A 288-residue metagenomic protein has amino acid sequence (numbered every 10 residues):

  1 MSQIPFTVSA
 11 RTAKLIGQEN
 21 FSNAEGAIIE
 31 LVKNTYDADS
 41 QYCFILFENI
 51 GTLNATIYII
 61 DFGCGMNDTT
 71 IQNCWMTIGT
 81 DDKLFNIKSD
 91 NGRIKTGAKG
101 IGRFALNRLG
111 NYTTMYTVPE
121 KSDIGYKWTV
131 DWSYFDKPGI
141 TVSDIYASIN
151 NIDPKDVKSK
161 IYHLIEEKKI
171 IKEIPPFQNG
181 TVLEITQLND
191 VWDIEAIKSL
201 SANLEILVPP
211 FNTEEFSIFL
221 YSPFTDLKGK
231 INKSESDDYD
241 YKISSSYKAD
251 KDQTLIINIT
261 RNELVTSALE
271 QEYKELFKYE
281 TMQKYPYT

Functional and structural regions predicted by a protein language model:
M1-I185, I194: GHKL (Bergerat-fold) ATPase N-terminal catalytic module, capturing the glycine-rich phosphate-binding loop and acidic
V142, A147-T288: N-terminal assembly/transducer modules of large multi-domain enzymes, emphasizing dimerization/partner-binding
